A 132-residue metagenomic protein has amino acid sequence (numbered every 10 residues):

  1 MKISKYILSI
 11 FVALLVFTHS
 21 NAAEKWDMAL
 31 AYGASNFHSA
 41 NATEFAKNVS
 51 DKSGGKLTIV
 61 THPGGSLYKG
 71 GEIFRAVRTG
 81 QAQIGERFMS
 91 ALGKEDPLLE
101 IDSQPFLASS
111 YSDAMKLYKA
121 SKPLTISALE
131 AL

Functional and structural regions predicted by a protein language model:
M1-L8: Bacterial N-terminal signal peptides that target proteins for export
L8-V16: Bacterial N-terminal signal peptides
V16-A22: Sec/Tat signal peptide C-region and signal peptidase I cleavage site
D27-E44, G64-K69: Extracytoplasmic "Venus flytrap"
S35-V60, A120-L124: Short, polar/charged alpha-helical segment
A46-K47, F88-L132: Contiguous mixed-secondary-structure segments that line small-molecule binding/active-site clefts of soluble domains
N48-T79: N-terminal, post-signal-peptide region of Sec/Tat-exported proteins
P63, G70, G80-G93, A120-S121: Beta->alpha turn/N-cap motifs
